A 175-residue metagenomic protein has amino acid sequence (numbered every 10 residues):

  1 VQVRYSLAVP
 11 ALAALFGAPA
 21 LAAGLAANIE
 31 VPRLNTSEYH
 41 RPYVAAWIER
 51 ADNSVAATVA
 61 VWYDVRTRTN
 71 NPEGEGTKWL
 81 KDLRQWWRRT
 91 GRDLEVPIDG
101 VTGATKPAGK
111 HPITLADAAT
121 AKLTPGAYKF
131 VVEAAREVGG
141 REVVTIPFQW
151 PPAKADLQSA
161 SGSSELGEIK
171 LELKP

Functional and structural regions predicted by a protein language model:
V1-V9: Bacterial N-terminal signal peptides that target proteins for export
L15-A22: Sec/Tat signal peptide C-region and signal peptidase I cleavage site
A27-Y39, W62-T67: Short amphipathic, basic-aromatic surface patches that mediate peripheral association with negatively charged
E30, Y39, A45-A51: N-terminal Sec/ER secretory leader and immediately downstream segment of secreted/extracellular precursors
E38-V44, E75, A127: Short coil-to-beta strand junction motifs in C2/discoidin
A45-W47, A60, V131: Beta-strand signatures of extracellular beta-sandwich domains
A51-T124: Structured domain cores in non-transmembrane regions
K106-K110, D117-P175: Glycine-rich, aromatic-bearing surface loops/beta-hairpins
